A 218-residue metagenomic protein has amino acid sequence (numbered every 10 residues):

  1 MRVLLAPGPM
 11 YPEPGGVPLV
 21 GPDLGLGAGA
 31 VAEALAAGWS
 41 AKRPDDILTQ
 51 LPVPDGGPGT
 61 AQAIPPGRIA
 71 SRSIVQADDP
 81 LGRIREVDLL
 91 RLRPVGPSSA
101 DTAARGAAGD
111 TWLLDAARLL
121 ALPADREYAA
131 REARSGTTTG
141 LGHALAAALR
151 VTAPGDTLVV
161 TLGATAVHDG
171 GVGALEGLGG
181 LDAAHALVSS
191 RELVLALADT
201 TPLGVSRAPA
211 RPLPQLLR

Functional and structural regions predicted by a protein language model:
M1-R218: N-terminal loops that bind phosphate or other acidic moieties and the adjacent beta-alpha structural core
